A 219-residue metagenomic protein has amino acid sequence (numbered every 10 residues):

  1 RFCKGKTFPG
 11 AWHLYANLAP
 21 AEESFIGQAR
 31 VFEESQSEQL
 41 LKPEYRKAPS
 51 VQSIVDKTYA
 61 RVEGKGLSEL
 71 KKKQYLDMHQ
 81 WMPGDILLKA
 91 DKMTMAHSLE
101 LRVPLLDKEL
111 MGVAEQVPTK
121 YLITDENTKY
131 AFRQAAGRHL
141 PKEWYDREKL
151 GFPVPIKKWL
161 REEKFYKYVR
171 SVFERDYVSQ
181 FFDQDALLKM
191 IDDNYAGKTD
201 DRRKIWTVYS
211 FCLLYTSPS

Functional and structural regions predicted by a protein language model:
R1: A mobile, often basic/glycine-rich helix-loop segment that functions as the active-site lid/recognition loop
K6-S217: Adenosyl-5′-phosphate
